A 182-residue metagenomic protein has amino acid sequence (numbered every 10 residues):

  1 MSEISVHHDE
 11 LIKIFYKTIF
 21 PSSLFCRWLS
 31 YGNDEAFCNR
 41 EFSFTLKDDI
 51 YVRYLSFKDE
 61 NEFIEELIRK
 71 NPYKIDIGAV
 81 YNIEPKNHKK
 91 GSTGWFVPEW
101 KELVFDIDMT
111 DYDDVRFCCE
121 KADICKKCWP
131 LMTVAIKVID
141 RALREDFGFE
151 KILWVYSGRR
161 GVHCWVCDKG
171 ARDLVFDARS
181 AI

Functional and structural regions predicted by a protein language model:
M1-S157, K169-F176, A181: Signature for HUH/AEP ssDNA processing cores
V162-K169: A short beta-strand motif that forms the metal-chelation/ATP-contact edge of phosphoryl-transfer active sites
